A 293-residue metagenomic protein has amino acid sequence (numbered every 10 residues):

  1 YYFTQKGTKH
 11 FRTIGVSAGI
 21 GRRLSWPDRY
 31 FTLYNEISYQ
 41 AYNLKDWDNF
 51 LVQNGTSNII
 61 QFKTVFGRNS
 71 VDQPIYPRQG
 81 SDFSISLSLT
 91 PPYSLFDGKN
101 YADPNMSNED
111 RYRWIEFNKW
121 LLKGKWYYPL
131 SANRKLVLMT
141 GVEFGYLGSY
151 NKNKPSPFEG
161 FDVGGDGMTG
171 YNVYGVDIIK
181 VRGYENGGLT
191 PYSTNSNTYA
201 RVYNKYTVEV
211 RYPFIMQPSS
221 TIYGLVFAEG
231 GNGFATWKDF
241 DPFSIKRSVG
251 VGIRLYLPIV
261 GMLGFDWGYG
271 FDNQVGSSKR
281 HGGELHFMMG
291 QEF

Functional and structural regions predicted by a protein language model:
Y1-S84, R182, L189, M262 (+1 more regions): Gram-negative/organellar outer-membrane beta-barrel architecture
G15-V16, Q61, Q79-F293: C-terminal transmembrane beta-barrel domains of outer membrane proteins
